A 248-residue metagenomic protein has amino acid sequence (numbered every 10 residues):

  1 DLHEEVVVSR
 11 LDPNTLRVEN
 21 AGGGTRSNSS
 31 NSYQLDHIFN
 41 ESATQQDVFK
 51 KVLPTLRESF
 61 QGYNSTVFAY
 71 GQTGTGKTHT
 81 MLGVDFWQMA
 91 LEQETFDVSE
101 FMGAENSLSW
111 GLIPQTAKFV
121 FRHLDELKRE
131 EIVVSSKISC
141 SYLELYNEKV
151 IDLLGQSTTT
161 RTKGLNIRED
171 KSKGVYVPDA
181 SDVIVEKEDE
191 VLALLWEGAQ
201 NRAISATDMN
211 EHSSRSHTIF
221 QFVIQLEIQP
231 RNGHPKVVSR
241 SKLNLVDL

Functional and structural regions predicted by a protein language model:
L2, D12-L248: P-loop NTPase motor catalytic core
